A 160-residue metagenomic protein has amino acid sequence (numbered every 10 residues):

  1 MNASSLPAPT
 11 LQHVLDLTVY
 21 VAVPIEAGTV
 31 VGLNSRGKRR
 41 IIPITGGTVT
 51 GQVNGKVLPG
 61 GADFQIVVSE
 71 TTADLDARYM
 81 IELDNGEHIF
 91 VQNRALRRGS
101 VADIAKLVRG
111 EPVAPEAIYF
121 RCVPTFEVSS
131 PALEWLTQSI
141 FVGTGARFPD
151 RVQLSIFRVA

Functional and structural regions predicted by a protein language model:
M1-A160: Beta-strand-enriched cores of mature, soluble protein domains
